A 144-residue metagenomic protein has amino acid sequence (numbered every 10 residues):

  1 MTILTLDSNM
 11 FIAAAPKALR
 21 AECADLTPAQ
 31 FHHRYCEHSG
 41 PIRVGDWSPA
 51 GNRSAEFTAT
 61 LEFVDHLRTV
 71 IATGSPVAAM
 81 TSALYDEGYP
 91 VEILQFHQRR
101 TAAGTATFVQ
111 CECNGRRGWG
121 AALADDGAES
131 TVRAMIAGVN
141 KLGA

Functional and structural regions predicted by a protein language model:
M1-V109: Terminal or standalone catalytic/regulatory effector modules within metabolic enzymes and repeat proteins
E112-A144: Mixed-charge, glycine-accented linear interaction segment located at domain edges/termini
